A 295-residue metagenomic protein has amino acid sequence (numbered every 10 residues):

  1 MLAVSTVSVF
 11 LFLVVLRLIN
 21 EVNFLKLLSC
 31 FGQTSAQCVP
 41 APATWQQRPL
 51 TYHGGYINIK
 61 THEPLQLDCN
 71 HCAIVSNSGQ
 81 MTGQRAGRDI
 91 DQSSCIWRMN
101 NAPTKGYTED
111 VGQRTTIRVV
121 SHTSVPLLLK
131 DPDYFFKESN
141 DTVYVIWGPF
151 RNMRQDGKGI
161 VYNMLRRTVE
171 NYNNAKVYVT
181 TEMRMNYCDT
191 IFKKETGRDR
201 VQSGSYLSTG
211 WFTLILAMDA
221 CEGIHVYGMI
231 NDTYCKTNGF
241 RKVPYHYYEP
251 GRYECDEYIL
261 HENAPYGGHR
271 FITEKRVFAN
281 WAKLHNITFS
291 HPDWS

Functional and structural regions predicted by a protein language model:
M1-S295: Metal-ion/cofactor- or nucleotide/acyl-coenzyme-handling active-site neighborhoods
